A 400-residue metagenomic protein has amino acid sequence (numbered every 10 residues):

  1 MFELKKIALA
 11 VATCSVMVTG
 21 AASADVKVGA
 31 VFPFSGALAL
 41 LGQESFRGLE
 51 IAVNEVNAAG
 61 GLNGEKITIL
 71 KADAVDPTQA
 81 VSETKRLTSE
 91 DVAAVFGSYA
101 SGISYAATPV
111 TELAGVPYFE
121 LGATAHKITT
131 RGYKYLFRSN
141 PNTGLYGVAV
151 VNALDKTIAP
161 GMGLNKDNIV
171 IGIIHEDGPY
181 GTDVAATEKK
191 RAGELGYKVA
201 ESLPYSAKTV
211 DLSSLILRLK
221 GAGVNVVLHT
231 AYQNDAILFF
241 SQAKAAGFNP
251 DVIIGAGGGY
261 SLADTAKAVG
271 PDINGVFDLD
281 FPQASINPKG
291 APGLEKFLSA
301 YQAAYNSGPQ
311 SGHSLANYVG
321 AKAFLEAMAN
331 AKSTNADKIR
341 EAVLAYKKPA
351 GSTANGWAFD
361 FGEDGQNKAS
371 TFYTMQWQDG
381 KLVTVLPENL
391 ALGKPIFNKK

Functional and structural regions predicted by a protein language model:
F2-V11, A24-K400: Extracytosolic ligand-binding ectodomains
M17-A21: N-terminal signal peptide c-region/cleavage motif recognized by signal peptidases
